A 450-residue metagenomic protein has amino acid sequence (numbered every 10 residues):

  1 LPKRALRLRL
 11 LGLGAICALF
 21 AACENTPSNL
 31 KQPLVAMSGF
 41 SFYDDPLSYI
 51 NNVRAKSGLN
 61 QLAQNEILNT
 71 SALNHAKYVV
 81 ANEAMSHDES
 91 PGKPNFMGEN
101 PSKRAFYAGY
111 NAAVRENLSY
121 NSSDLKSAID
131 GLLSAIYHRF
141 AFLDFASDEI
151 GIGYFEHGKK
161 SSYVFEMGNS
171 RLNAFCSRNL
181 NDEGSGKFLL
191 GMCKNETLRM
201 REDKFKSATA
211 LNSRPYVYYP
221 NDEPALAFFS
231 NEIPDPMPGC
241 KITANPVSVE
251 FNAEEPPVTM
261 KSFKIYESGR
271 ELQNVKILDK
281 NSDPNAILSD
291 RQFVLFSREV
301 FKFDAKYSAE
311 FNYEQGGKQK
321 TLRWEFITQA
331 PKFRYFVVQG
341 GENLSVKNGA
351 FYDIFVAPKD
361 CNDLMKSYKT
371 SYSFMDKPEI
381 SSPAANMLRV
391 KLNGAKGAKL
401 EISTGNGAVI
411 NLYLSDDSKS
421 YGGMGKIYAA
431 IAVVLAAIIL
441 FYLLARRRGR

Functional and structural regions predicted by a protein language model:
L1-L11: Bacterial N-terminal signal peptides that target proteins for export
F20-A22: C-terminal motif of bacterial Sec signal peptides marking the signal peptidase cleavage site
E24-E267, Q292, K306-F311, E325 (+1 more regions): Functional surface patches built around histidine and acidic residues
N179, A225-S415: Acidic, low-complexity Ser/Thr/Gly/Pro-rich repeat segments typical of extracellular/periplasmic and surface-exposed
S420-M424: Extracellular Ser/Thr-rich, low-complexity/disordered mucin-like segments
G425-R446: Selective detector of the "anchor" transmembrane alpha-helix that sits immediately C-terminal
R448-R450: Cytoplasmic C-terminal tails of single-pass
